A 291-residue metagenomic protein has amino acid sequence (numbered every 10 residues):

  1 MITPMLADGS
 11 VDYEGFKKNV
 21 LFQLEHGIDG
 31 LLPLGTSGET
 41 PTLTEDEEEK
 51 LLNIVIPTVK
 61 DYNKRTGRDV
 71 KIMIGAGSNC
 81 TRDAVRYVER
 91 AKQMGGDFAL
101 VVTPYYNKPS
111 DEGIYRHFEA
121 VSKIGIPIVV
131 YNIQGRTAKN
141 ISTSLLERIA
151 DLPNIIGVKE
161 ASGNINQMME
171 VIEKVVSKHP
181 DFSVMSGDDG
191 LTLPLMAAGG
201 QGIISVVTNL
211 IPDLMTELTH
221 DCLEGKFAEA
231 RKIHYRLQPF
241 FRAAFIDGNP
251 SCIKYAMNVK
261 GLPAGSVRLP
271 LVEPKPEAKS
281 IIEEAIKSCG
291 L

Functional and structural regions predicted by a protein language model:
M1-I2, H26-I28, S37, I204-L291: C-terminal alpha-helical cap/extension of soluble enzyme domains
T3-A138: Active-site beta->alpha loop and helix N-cap motifs at the rims of alpha/beta catalytic domains
A7, Y13, E45, T143 (+2 more regions): Alpha-helix N-capping/helix-start residues
Y13, K17-V20, T143, K279-I286: Short, amphipathic alpha-helical "lid/cap" segments that border enzyme active or binding sites
F16, E48, L52, A84 (+6 more regions): A general structural signal for well-ordered alpha-helical segments in protein cores
T58-D69, M94-G95, I126, L152-N154 (+4 more regions): Short helix-capping segments at alpha-helix termini
K123-I124, R136-F245: Catalytic alpha/beta core domains of metabolic enzymes, predominantly
